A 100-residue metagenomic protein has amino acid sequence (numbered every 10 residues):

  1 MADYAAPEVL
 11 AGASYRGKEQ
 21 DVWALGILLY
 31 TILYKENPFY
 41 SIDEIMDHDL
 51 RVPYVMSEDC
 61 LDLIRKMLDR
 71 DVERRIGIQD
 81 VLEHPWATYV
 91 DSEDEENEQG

Functional and structural regions predicted by a protein language model:
M1-A2: Conserved activation segment
E8-E19: Conserved end of the kinase activation segment
V9, I32-L33: Hydrophobic anchor on a C-lobe helix of Hanks-type protein kinase catalytic domains
E36-E73: C-terminal lobe of the eukaryotic/viral protein kinase catalytic domain
R70-R74, I78-D94: Terminal C-lobe "cap" of eukaryotic-type protein kinase domains
